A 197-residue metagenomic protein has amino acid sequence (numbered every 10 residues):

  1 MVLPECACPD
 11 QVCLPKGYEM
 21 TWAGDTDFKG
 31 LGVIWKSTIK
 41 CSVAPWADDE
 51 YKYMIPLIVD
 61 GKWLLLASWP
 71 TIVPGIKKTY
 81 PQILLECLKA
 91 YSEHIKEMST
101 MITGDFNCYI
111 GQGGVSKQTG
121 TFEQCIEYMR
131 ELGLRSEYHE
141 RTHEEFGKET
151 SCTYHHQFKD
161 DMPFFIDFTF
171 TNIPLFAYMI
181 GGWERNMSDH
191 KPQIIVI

Functional and structural regions predicted by a protein language model:
P4-E5, E140, N172: Conserved residues at the C-terminal ends of beta-strands
P4-I72, E184: Structured beta-strand-rich core segments of catalytic domains in phosphoester-bond hydrolases
A7-V12, V73-G75, Y109-G111, E144-G147 (+1 more regions): Active-site environment of divalent metal-dependent phosphoester hydrolases
T21, I83-T169: Metal-dependent phosphoesterases centered on the DNase I-like endonuclease/exonuclease/phosphatase
T26-S42, V59-D60, E149, H155-A177 (+1 more regions): Conserved beta strand-loop-helix elements of the APE1-like EEP
L57-I58, L66, P74-K96: Internal catalytic-core helix/loop-beta-alpha segment that presents or stabilizes conserved functional determinants
I76-Y80, G113-K117, W183: Short, solvent-exposed loop/turn segments at secondary-structure boundaries
N186-I197: Surface polyanion/phosphate-binding segment centered on an Asp-His-Pro turn
